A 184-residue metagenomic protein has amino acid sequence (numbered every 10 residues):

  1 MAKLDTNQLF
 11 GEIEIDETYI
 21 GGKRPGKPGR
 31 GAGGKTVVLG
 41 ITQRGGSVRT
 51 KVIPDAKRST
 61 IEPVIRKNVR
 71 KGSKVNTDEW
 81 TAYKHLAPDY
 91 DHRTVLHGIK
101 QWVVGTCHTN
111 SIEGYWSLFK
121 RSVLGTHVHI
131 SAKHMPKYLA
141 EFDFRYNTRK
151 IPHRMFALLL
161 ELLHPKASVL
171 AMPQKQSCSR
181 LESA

Functional and structural regions predicted by a protein language model:
M1-A184: Residue-level recognition of single "structural anchor" positions that define or cap local secondary structure
